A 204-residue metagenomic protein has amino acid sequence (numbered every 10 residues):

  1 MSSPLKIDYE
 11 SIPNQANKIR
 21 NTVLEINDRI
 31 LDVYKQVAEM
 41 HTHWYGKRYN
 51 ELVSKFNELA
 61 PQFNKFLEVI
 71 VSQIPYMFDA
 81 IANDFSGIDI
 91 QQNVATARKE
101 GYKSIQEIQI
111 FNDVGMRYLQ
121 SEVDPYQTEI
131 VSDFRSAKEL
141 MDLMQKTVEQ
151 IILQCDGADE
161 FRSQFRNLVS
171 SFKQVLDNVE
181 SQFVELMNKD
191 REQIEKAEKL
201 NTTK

Functional and structural regions predicted by a protein language model:
M1-K204: N-terminal secretion-targeting helices of virulence/extracellular proteins, encompassing both classical Sec signal
